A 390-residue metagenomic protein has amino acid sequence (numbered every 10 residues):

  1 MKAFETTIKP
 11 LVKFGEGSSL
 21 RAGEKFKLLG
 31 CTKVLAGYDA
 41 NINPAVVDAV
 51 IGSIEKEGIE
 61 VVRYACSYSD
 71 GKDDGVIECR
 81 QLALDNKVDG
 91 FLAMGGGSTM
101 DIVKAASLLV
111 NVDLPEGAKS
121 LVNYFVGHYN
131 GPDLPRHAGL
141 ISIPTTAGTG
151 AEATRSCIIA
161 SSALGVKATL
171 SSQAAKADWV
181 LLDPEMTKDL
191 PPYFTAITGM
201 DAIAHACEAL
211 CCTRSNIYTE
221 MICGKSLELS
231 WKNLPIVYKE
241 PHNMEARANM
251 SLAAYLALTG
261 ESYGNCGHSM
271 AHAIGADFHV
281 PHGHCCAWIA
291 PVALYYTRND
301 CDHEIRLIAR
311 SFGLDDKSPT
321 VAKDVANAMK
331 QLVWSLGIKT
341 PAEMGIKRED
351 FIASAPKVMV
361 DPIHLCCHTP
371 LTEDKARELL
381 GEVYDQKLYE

Functional and structural regions predicted by a protein language model:
M1-G90: ATP/NTP phosphate-donor binding region
L11, K33-L35, V62, D89-L92 (+6 more regions): Structural motif
Y68, M94-G96, H279-C285, I346: Active-site nucleophile and cofactor-binding loops and adjacent substrate-binding regions of central metabolic enzymes
D74-P184: Glycine/threonine-rich beta-strand-loop-alpha-helix active-site module that forms ligand/phosphate-binding
R155-S262, D374: Carboxylate- and glycine-rich phosphate/diphosphate-binding segment that chelates Mg2+/Mn2+
A209-A328: Active-site segments that bind and position negatively charged phosphate/pyrophosphate groups
A309, D315-E390: C-terminal charged capping/lid subdomain of soluble metabolic enzymes
